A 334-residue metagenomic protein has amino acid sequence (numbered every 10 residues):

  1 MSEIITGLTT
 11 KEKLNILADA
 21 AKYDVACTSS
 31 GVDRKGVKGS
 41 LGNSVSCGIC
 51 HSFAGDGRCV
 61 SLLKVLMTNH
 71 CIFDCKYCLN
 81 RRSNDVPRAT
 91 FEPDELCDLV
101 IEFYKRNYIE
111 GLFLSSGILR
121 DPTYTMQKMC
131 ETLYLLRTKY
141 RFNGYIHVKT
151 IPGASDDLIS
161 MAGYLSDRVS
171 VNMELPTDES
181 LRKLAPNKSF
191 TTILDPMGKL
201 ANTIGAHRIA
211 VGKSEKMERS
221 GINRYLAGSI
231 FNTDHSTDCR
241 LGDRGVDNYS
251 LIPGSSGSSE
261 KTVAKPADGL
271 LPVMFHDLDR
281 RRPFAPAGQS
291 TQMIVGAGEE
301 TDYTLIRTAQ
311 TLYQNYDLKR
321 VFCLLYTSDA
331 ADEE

Functional and structural regions predicted by a protein language model:
M1-H70: Flexible, acidic/Gly-rich N-terminal and inter-domain linker regions that tether and position cofactor-handling modules
H70-N80: Local cysteine-cluster metal-coordination motifs and their immediate loop/turn environment, predominantly Fe-S cluster
R81-L96, Y104-M129, L135-D156, G163-L270 (+3 more regions): Core AdoMet radical
V100, I159, D302-A309: Short, acidic/polar
P152-G153, G296-R307: Active-site glycine- and acidic-residue-rich loops that bind and position anionic ligands or nucleotide-like cofactors
A285-A287: Class I SAM-binding transferase module
A309-L318: A conserved active-site cap/scaffold subdomain adjacent to cofactor or substrate pockets
Y326-E334: Conserved small/polar residues in nucleotide/adenosyl-binding loops
